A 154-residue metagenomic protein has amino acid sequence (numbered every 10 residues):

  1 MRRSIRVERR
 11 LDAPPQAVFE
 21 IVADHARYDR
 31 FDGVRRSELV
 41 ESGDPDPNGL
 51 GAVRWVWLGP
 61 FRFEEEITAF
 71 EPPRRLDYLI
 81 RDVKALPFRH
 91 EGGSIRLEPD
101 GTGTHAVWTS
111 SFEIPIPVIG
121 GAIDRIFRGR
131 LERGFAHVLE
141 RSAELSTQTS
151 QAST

Functional and structural regions predicted by a protein language model:
M1-D46, T154: Hydrophobic ligand-binding cavity/cleft-lining segments
V7-R9, F63-A69, E91-P99, S110: Hydrophobic/aromatic beta-strand elements that line small-molecule binding cavities or substrate pockets in beta-rich
L11, D82, S110-F112: Hydrophobic beta-strand positions in extracellular immunoglobulin-like domains
D12-Q16, T68-R74, R96-H105: A short, structured loop/turn motif at beta-sheet edges
A26, F112-T154: A conserved amphipathic terminal alpha-helix motif
R30, L39-L86, H137-T154: Glycine-rich portal/gate segments that line the openings of hydrophobic small-molecule binding cavities
P72, V83-A85, D100, E113-P117: Short coil/turn motifs at secondary-structure junctions
